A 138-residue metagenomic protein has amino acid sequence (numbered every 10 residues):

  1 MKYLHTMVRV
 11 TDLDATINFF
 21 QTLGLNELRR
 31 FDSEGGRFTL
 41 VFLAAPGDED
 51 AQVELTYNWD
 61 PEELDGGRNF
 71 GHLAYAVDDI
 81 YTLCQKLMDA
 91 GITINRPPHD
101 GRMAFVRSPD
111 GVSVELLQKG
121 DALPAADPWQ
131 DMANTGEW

Functional and structural regions predicted by a protein language model:
M1, M7-D50: Core segments of cupin and vicinal oxygen chelate
Y3-H5, R68-H72: Eukaryotic phosphotyrosine signaling hubs
R30-D32, T39-V41, Y75, Y81-W138: Vicinal oxygen chelate
P46-D50, D60-E62, I80: Short, charged/polar surface micro-motifs in flexible loops or helix N-caps
D50-Q52, S113: Short, mixed charged/polar active-site loops that provide acid/base catalysis or chelate metal/phosphate cofactors
E63-G67: Short, low-complexity disordered segments enriched in Ser/Pro/Gly and basic
